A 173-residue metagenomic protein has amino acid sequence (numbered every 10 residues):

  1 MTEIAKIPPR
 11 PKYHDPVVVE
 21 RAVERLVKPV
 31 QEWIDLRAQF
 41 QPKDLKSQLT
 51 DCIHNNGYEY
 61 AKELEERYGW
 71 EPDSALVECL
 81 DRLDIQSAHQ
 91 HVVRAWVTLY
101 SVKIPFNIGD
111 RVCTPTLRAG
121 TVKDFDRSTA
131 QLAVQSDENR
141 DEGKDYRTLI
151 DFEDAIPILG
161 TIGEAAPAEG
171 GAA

Functional and structural regions predicted by a protein language model:
M1-E71: N-terminal intrinsically disordered, low-complexity, charge/repeat-rich segments that act as generic
M1-I4, D15, P105, G109 (+5 more regions): Low-complexity, intrinsically disordered short peptide segments enriched in small/polar/basic residues
K6, V23, Q39, K62 (+4 more regions): Intrinsic disorder/low-complexity segments
G69-I108: Mixed-charge, Lys/Arg-rich low-complexity intrinsically disordered regions
Q86-S101, E138-A173: Intrinsically disordered, low-complexity, charged/polar segments
P115-F152: Basic/aromatic-rich interaction segments and small domains that mediate binding to polyanionic partners
